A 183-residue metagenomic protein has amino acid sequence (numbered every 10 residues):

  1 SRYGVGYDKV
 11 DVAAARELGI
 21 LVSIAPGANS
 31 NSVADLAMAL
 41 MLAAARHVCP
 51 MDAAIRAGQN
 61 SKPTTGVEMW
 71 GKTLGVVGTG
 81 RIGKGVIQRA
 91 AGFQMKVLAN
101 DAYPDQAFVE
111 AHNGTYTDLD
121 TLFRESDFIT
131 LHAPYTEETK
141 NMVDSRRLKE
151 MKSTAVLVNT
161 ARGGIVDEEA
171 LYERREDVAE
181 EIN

Functional and structural regions predicted by a protein language model:
S1-S23, R124, D144, K149: An N-terminal-biased, well-structured beta-alpha scaffold segment characteristic of Rossmann-like dinucleotide-binding
R2-Y3, H132-Y135, N159-T160: Short, well-ordered coil/turn residues at beta-beta hairpins and beta-strand->alpha-helix junctions within
Y3-G4, G19-N31, D101, L119-D120 (+1 more regions): Short beta->alpha connector loops at strand-helix junctions that form conserved, small/polar/Pro-enriched
G6, R81, G85, I165: NAD(P)H-binding Rossmann-fold N-terminus in SDR/SDR-like oxidoreductases, specifically the glycine-rich beta1-alpha1
D8-K9, T136-E138, I165-V166: Short glycine-rich, flexible loops that bind phosphorylated cofactors or substrates
L18, V22, S145, K149 (+1 more regions): Rossmann-like dinucleotide-binding domain for NAD(H)/NADP(H)
L18-I20, A25-T73, G85-Q88: Phosphate-binding beta-alpha-beta segment of Rossmann-like dinucleotide-binding domains, i.e., the NAD(P)
P63-S153: Rossmann-like dinucleotide/phosphate-binding beta-alpha-beta segment
